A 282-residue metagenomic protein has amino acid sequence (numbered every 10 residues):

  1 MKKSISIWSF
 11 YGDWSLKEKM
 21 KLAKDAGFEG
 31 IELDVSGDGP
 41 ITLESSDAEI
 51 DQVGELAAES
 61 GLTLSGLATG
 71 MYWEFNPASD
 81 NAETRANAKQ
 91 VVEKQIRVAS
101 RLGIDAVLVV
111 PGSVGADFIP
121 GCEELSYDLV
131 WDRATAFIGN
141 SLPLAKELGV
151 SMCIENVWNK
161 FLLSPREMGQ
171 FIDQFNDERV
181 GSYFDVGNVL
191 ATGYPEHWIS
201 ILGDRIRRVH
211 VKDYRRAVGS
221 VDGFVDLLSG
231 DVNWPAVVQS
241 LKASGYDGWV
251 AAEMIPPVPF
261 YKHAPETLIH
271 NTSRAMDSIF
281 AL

Functional and structural regions predicted by a protein language model:
M1-S4, D13-E29, A58, Y72 (+2 more regions): Histidine-acidic metal/acid-base catalytic patches
W14-K17, L56-E59, T63, P77-G181: Active-site acidic/histidine proton-transfer and metal-coordination neighborhood in alpha/beta enzyme cores
F28-G37, G66-E74: Short, conserved active-site loops that position catalytic residues or coordinate cofactors/metal ions across diverse
E32, G66-A68, L108, C153 (+2 more regions): Conserved beta-strand positions in the central sheet of alpha/beta enzyme cores
D34-A57, P111-F118: Glycine-rich, proline-tolerant flexible connector loops at the mouths of alpha/beta enzymes
V35-S36, T69, V109-G112, V157 (+1 more regions): Active-site loop/turn elements of alpha/beta-hydrolase fold enzymes, especially the short glycine-/histidine-rich
T42-S46, P77-E83, P120-C122, D128 (+3 more regions): Short, solvent-exposed loop/turn segments at secondary-structure boundaries
D47-E59, F137-A145, W198, A236-S240: Catalytic-core regions built around general acid/base machinery
